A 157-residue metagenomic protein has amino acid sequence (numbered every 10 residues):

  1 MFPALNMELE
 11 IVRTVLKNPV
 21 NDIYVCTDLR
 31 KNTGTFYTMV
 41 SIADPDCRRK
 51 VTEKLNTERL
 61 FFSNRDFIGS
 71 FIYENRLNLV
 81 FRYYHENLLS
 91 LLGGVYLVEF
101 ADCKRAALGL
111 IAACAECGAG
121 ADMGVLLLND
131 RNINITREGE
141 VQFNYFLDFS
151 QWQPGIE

Functional and structural regions predicted by a protein language model:
M1-N64: ATP-binding glycine-rich loop module of kinase domains
T14-V15, F67-I72, I133: Short, exposed beta-strand/loop patches in secreted or surface proteins that constitute
T33, N87-S90, S150-W152: Short, charged/polar, Gly/Pro-enriched secondary-structure boundary elements
Y37-K104: Conserved structural core of kinase catalytic domains
L92-V95, E116-D122: Long amphipathic alpha-helical segments with strong coiled-coil/leucine-zipper propensity
A101-E116: Conserved alphaE helix
A119, M123-G124, I135-E157: C-lobe/activation-segment region of protein kinase-like
N129-I135: Catalytic-loop Lys-Pro-X-Asn motif of eukaryotic-like protein kinases
